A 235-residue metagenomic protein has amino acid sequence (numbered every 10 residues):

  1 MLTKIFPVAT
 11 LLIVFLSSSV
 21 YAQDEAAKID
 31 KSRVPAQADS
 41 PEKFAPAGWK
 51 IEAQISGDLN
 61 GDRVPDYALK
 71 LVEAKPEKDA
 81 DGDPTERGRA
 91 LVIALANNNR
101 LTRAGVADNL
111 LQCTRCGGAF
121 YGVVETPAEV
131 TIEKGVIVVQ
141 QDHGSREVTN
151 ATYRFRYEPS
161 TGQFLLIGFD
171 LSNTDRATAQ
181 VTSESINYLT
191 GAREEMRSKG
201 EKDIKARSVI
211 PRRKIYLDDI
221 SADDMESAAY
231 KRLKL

Functional and structural regions predicted by a protein language model:
M1-I5: Positively charged n-region of N-terminal signal peptides that target proteins for export
P7-S17: Bacterial N-terminal signal peptides
A22-K28, V124-L235: Acidic, small-residue rich beta-repeat scaffolds with periodic aromatic anchors
Q23-A47, N99-G122, Y216: Blade-edge motifs of beta-propeller repeat domains
K50-L59, F120-K134: Beta-propeller blade termini
L59-V72, T131-Q141: Acidic/hydrophobic-patterned starts of short beta strands in beta-sheet-rich repeat architectures
A74-E77, S145-R146: Short glycine/acidic-enriched loop and turn motifs that connect beta-strands
E77-D108, F155-R156: Beta-propeller blade repeat segments, especially FG-GAP/WD-type strand-to-loop junctions in 6- to 7-bladed propeller
